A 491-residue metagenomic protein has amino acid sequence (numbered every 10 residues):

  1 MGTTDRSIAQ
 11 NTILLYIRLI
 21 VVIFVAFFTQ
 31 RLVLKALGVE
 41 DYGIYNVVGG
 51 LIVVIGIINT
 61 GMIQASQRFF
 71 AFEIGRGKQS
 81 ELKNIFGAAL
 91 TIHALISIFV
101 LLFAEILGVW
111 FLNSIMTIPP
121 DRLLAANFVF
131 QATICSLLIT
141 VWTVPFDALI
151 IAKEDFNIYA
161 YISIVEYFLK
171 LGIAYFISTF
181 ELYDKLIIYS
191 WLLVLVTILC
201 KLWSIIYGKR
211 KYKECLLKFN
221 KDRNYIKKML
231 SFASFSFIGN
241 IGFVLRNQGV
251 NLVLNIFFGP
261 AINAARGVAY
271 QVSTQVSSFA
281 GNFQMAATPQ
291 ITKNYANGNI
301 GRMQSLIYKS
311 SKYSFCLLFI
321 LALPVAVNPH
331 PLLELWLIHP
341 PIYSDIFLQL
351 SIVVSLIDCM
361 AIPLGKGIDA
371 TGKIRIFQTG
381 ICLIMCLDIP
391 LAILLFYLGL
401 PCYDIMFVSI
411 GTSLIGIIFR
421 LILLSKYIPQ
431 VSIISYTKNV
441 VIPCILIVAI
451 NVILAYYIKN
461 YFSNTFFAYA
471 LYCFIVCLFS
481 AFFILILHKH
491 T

Functional and structural regions predicted by a protein language model:
M1-I8, L186-L192, S204-N247, Q290 (+2 more regions): Interhelical loop/hinge segments that connect adjacent transmembrane helices in multipass membrane
G2, Y427-Y436, V452-T491: Membrane-proximal transmembrane or re-entrant/amphipathic helices at the cytosolic face
S7-F72, L101-E105, S136, K170-L171 (+2 more regions): Signature of the first transmembrane helix
Q10-F27, E166, L192-K209, R223-K293 (+3 more regions): Transmembrane helical elements of multi-pass membrane transporters/channels
R18, A160-K211, F232, C382-L387 (+2 more regions): Hydrophobic alpha-helical transmembrane segments
T60-R76, A152, Y212-K213, A269 (+3 more regions): Helix-loop junctions and terminal segments of transmembrane helices in multi-pass membrane transport/translocation
L90-I115, G172-F176, L202-W203, Q304-C359 (+2 more regions): Alpha-helical transmembrane segments of multi-pass membrane transport and lipid-handling proteins
L138-V165, Y175, L182, G208 (+2 more regions): Membrane-interface junctions at transmembrane-helix termini in multi-pass inner-membrane proteins
